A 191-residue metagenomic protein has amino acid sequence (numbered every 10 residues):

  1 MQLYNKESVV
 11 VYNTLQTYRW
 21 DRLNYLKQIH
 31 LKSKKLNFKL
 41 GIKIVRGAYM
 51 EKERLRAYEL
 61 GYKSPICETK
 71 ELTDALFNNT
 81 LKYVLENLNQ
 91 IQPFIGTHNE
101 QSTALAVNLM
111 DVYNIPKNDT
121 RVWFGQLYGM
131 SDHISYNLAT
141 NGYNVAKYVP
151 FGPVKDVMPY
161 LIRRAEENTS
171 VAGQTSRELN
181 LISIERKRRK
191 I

Functional and structural regions predicted by a protein language model:
M1-I191: Positively charged, amphipathic and often flexible ligand-engagement surfaces
